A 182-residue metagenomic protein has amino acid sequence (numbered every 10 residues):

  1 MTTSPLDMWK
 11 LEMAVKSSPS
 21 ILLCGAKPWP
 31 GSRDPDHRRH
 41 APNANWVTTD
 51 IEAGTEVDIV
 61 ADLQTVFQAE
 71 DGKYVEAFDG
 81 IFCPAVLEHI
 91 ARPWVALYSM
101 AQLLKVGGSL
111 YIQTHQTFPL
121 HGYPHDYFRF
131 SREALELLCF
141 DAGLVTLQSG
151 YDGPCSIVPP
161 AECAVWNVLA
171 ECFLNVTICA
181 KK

Functional and structural regions predicted by a protein language model:
M1-K16: Class I SAM-dependent methyltransferase Rossmann-like catalytic core, especially the SAM/SAH-binding loop
P19-H121, R132-E136, I178-A180: Conserved SAM-binding loop
G25, S156-P159: Core dinuclear metal-dependent hydrolase active-site scaffold
H40, G72-V75, Y127, V168-C172: A generic structural micro-feature
H121-H125, W166-N167: Active-site rim elements
P124-D126, S131, C172-V176: Residues that flank catalytic or metal-binding motifs in active/ligand-binding sites
Y127-G143, Q148-G150: Short alpha-helix
P159-K182: Core SAM-dependent methyltransferase catalytic element
